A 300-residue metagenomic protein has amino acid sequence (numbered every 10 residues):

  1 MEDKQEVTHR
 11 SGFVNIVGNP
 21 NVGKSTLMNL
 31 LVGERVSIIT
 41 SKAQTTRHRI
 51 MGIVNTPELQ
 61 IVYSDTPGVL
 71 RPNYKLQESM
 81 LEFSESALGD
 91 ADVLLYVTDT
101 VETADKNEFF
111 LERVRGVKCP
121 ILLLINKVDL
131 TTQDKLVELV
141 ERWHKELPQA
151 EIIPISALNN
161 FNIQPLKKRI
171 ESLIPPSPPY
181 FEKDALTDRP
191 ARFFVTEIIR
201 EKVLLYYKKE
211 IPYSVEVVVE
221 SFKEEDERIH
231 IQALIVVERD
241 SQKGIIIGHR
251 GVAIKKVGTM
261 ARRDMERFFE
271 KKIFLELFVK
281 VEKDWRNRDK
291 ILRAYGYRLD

Functional and structural regions predicted by a protein language model:
M1-E82, S86-L88: Conserved G1/Walker A P-loop phosphate-binding module
G23, N162, A253: Conserved glycine(s) of the Walker
E34, I53-P57, A91-L94, V101 (+7 more regions): Conserved, well-folded catalytic cores of nucleic-acid-processing and energy-transducing macromolecular machines
T46, V69-R71, T103-A104, T131-T132 (+1 more regions): Catalytic P-loop NTPase motifs of RecA-like helicase/translocase cores
E58, E82-I152, K223-E225: Conserved C-terminal guanine-recognition region of P-loop GTPase G domains, centered on the G4
D65, N126, S156: Active-site glycine-centered loops adjacent to acidic/histidine catalytic or metal-binding residues that shape
P120, D129-T187, A191: Canonical P-loop GTPase G-domain recognition
A191-D300: P-loop NTP-binding site
